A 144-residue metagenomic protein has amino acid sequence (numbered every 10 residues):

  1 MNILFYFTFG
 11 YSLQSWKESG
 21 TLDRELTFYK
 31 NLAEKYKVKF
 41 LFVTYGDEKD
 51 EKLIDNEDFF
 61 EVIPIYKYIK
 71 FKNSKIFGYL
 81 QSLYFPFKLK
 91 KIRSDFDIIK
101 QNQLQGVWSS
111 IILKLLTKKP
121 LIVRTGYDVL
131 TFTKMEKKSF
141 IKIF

Functional and structural regions predicted by a protein language model:
M1-D50: N-terminal subdomain of nucleotide-sugar transferases
N2-Y6, K114-T133: Active-site proximal beta-strand in glycosyltransferases
K17-R24, F77-Y84, P120-I122, V129-F144: Nucleotide-sugar donor phosphate/pyrophosphate-binding loop at the beta->alpha transition of glycosyltransferases
E25-E34, F87-S94, W108, I112-L116 (+2 more regions): Membrane-proximal helix-turn-helix segments that form the acceptor-binding/catalytic region of lipid-linked
K49-D50, G106-S110: Short, well-ordered alpha-helical microsegments
E57-K90, K137-I143: A short, charged, and often flexible helix/loop element on the N-terminal side of the glycosyltransferase catalytic
D97-I98: Structural motif
Q101-G106, T125-G126: Short His-centered aromatic/hydrophobic patch
